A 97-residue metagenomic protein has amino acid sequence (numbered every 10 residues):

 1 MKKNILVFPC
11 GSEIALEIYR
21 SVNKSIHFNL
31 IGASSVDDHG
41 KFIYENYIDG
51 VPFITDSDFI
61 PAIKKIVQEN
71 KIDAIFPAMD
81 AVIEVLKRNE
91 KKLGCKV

Functional and structural regions predicted by a protein language model:
M1-V97: ATP-binding N-terminal substructure of ATP-dependent carboxylate-amine bond-forming enzymes
